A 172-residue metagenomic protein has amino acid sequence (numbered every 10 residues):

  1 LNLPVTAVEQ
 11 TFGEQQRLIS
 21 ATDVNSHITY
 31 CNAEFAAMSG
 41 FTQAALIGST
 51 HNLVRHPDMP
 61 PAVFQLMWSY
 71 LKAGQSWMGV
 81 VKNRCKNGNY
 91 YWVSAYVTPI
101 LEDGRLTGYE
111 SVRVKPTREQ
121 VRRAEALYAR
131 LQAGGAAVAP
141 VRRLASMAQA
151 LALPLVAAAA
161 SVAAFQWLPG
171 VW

Functional and structural regions predicted by a protein language model:
I19-T22: Core hydrophobic beta-sheet residues of small sensory/regulatory alpha/beta domains, primarily PAS-family
I28-T29: Conserved hydrophobic beta-strand signature of PAS-family and PAS-like sensory domains
F35-L46: PAS/PAS-like sensory domain cap-loop motif
I47-D58: PAS-family sensory/regulatory domains
P57-A73: PAS/Per-ARNT-Sim sensory domains
K82-N87, L101: PAS-family sensory domains
Y96-Y109, V114-R123: Short loop/turn elements at sensory-signaling interfaces that couple input to output
A136-W172: Alpha-helical transmembrane segments and their helix-membrane boundary motifs
